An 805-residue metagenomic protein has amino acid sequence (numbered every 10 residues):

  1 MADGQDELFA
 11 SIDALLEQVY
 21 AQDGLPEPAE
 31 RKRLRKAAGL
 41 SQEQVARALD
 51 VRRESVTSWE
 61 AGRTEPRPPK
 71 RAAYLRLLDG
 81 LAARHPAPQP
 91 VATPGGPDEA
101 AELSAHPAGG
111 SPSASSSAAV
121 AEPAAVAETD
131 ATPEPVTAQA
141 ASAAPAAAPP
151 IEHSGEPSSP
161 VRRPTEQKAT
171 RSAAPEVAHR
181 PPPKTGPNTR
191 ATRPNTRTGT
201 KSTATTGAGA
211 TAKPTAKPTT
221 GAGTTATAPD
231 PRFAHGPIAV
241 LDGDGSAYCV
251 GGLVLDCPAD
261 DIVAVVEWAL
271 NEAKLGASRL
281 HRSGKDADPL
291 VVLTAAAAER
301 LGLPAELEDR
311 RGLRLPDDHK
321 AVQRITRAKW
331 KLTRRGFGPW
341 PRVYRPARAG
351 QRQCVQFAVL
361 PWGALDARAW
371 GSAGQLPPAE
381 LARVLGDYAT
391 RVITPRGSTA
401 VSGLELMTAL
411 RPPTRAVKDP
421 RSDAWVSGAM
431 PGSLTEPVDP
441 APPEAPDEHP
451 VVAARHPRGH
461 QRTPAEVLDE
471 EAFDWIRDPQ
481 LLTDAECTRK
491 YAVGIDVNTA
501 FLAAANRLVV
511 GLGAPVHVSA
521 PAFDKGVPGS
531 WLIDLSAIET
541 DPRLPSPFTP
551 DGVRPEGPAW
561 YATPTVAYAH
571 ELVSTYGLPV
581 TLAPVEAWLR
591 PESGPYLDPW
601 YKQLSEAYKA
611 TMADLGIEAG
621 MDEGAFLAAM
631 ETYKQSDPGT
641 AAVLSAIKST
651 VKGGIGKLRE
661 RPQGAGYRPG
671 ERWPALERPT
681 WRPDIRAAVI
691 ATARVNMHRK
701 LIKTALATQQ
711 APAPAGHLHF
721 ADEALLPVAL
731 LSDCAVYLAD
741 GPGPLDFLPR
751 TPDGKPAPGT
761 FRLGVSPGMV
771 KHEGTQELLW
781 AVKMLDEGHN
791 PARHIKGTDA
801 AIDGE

Functional and structural regions predicted by a protein language model:
A2-G4, P68-A87: DNA major-groove recognition helix of helix-turn-helix/homeodomain DNA-binding modules
D3-A37, R84: A short, Lys/Arg-rich alpha-helix, primarily the initiator
R35, A46, L75: The alpha-helix within a helix-turn-helix
K36, D50, A61-R63, D79: Residue-level detection of the helix-turn-helix DNA-binding "recognition helix"
G39-S58: Short alpha-helical DNA-recognition segment
L81-A82, E152-G155, P742-L748: Short, charged/polar, Gly/Pro-enriched secondary-structure boundary elements
Q89-A222: Long, low-complexity intrinsically disordered regions
K217-E805: Conserved acidic
